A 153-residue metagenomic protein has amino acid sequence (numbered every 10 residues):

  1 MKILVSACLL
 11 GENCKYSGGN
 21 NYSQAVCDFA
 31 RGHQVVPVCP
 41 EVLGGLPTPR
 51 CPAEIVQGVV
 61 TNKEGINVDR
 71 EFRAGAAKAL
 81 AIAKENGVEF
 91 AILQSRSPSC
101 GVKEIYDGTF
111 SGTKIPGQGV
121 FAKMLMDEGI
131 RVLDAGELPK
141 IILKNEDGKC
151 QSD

Functional and structural regions predicted by a protein language model:
M1-L4: Extreme N-terminal starter segment of soluble prokaryotic enzymes
C8, Q94-S97, E137: Short, well-ordered beta-to-alpha junction loops that form the rim of enzyme active sites and present histidine/acidic
G11-G18: Short N-terminal binding/cap micro-motifs at the start of the first secondary-structure element
N21-N62: Short, surface-exposed acidic-centric catalytic microdomains
Y22-V35, G75-F90: Short amphipathic alpha-helices and their capping/turn segments at secondary-structure boundaries
L43, A53-I55, V59-K78, I82 (+1 more regions): Divalent-metal-activated hydrolytic enzyme cores
G45-L46, P98-G101, K140: Short, active-site-adjacent cap segments at secondary-structure transitions
K78-T109: N-terminal glycine-rich phosphate/adenylate-binding segment common to multiple enzyme folds
